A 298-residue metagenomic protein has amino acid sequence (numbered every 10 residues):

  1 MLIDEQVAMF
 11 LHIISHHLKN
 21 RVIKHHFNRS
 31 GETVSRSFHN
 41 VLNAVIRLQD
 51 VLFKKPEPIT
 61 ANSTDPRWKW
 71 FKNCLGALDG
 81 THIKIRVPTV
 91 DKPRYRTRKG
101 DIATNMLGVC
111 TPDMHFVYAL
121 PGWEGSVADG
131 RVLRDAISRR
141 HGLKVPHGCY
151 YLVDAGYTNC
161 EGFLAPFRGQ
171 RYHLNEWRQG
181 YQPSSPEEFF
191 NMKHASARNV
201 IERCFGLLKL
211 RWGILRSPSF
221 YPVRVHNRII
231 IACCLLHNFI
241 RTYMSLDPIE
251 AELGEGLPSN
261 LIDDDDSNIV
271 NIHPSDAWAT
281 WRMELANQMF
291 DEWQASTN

Functional and structural regions predicted by a protein language model:
M1-N298: Short, polybasic Lys/Arg-rich linear motifs in disordered N-terminal/cytosolic regions
